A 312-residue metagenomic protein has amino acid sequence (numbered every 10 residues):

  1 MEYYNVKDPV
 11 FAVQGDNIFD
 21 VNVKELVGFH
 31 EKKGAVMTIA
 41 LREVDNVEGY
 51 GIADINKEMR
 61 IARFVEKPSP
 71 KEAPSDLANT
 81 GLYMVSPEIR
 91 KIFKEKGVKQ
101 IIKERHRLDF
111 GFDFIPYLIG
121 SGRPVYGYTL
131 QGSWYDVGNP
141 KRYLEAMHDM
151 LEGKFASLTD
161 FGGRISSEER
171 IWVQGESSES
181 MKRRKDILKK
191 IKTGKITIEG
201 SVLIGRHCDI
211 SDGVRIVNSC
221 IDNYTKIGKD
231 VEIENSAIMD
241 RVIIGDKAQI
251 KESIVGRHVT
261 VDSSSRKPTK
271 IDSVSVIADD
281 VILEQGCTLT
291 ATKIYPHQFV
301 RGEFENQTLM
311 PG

Functional and structural regions predicted by a protein language model:
M1-L151: Unchanged
E88, G97-G312: Left-handed beta-helix
